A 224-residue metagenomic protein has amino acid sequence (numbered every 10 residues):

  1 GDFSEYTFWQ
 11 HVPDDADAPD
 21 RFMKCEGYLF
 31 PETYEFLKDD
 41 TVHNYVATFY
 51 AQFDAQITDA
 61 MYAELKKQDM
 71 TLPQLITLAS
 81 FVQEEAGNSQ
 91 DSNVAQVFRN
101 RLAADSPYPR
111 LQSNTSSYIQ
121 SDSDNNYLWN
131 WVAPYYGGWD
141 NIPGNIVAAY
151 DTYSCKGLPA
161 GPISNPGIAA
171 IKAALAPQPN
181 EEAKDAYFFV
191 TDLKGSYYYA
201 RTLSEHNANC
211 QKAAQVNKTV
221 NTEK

Functional and structural regions predicted by a protein language model:
D2-K224: Bacterial extracytoplasmic/cell-wall-associated proteins, especially those involved in peptidoglycan
